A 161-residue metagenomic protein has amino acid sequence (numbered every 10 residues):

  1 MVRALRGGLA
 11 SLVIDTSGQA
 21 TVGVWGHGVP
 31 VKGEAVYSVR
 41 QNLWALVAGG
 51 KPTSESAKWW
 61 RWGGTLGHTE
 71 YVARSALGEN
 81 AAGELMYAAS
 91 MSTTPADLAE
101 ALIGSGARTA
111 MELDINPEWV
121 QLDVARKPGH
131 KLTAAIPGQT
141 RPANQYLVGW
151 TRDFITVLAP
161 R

Functional and structural regions predicted by a protein language model:
M1-R161: Gly/Ser/Thr/Pro-rich low-complexity, intrinsically disordered segments
